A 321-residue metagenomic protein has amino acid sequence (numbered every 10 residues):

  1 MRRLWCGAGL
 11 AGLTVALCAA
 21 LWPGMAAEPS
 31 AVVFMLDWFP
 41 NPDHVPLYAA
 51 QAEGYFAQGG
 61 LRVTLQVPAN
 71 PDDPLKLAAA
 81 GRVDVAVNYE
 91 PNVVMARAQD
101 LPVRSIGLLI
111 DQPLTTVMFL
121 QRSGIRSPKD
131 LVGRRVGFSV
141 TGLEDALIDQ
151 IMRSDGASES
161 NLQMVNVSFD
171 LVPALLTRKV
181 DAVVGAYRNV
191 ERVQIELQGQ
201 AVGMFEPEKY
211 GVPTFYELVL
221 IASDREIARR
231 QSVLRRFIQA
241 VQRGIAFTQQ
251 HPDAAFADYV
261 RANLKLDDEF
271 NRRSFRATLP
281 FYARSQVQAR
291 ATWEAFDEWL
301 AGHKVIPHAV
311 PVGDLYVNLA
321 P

Functional and structural regions predicted by a protein language model:
M1-A11: Bacterial N-terminal signal peptides that target proteins for export
G9-A20: Bacterial N-terminal signal peptides
W22-E28: Sec/Tat signal peptide C-region and signal peptidase I cleavage site
E28-S168, V172-T177, D181-N189, M204-F205 (+1 more regions): Short, glycine-/small- and polar/acidic-enriched structural segments that line small-molecule recognition paths
A49, T115-I125, Y216-V233, F281: A bilobed periplasmic-binding-protein/Venus flytrap-type ligand-binding module shared by bacterial periplasmic
P91, D170-A174, R178-A262: Pocket-lining segment of extracytoplasmic ligand-binding domains
A228-V305: Secondary-structure end/capping motifs
E298-P321: Conserved C-terminal helix/tail region of periplasmic/extracytoplasmic solute-binding proteins
